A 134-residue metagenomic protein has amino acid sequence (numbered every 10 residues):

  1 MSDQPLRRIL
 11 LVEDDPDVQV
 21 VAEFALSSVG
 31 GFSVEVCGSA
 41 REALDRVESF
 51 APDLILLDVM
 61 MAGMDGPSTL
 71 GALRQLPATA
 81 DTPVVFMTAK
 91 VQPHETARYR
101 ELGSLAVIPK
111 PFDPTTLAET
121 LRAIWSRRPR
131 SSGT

Functional and structural regions predicted by a protein language model:
E13: Conserved acidic carboxylate
P16-E35: Two-component/phosphorelay signaling modules centered on CheY-like receiver
V36-L54, G71: Acidic, metal-coordinating helix/loop segments flanking the phosphotransfer/catalytic sites of two-component signaling
M61: Receiver (REC) domain active-site loop signature in two-component systems and cognate sites in sensor histidine kinases
F112-R122: C-terminal output helix
